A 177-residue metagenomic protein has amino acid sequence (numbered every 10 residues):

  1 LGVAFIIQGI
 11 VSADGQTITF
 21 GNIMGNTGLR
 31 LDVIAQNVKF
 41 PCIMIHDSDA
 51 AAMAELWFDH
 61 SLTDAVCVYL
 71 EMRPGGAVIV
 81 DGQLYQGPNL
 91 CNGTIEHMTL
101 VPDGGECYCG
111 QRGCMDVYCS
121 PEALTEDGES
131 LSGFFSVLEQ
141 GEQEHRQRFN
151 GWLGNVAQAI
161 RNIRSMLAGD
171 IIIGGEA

Functional and structural regions predicted by a protein language model:
L1, V38-F40, D59-H60, E106 (+1 more regions): ATP-binding/phosphotransfer module of carbohydrate and carboxylate kinases, centering on a glycine-rich
L1-D64: Glycine-rich phosphate-binding loop and adjoining helix at the ATP-binding site of ATP-dependent phosphoryl-transfer
I7, L70-M72, P121, G175-E176: Short secondary-structure boundary segments
T19-F20, Q86, Y108, S132: A sequence-level detector of short linear motifs
H46-S48, E71, L90, G151 (+1 more regions): Short beta->alpha linker loops
T63-Y118: Glycine-rich phosphate-binding loop of actin/hexokinase-like ATP-binding domains
